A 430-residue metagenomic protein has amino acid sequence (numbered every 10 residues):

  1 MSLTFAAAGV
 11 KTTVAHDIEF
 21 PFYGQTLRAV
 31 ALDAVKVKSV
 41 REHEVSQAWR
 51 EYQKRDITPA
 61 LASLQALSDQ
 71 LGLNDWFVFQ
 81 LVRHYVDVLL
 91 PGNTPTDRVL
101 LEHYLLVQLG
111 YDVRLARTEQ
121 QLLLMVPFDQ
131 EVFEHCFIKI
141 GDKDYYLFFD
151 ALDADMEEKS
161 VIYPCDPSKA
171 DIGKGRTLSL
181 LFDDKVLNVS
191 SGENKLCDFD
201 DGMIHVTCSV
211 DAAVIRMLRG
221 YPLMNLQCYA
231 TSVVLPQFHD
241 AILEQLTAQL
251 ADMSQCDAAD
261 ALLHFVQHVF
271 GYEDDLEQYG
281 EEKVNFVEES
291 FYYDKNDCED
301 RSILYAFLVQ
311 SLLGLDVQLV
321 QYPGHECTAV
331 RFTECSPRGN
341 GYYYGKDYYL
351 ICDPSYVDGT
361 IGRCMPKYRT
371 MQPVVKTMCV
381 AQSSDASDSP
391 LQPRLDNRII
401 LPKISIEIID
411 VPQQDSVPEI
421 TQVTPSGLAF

Functional and structural regions predicted by a protein language model:
L3-F430: A structural boundary/capping signal
